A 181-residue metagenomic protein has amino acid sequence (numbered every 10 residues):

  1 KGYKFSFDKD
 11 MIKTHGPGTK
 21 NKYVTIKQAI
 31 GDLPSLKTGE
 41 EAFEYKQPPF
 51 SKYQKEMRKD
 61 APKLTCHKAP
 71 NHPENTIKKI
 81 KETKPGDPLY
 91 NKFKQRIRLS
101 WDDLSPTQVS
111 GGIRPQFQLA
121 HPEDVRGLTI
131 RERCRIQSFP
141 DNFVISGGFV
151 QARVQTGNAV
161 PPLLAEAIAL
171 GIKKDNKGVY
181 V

Functional and structural regions predicted by a protein language model:
K1-L89: Class I S-adenosyl-L-methionine
A69-Q118: Internal helical hairpin/lid segments
Q108, T129, I136, G157 (+1 more regions): Hydrophobic, well-ordered secondary-structure elements that form the walls of internal hydrophobic environments
Q118-V125, G157: Short, surface-exposed loop/helix-turn segments at secondary-structure junctions that function as lids/hinges flanking
P122-D141: Low-complexity, glycine/alanine/valine/leucine- and proline-rich hydrophobic stretches
F143-G147: Active-site and glycan-interaction determinants of carbohydrate-active enzymes
G148-V181: Generic C-terminus detector
